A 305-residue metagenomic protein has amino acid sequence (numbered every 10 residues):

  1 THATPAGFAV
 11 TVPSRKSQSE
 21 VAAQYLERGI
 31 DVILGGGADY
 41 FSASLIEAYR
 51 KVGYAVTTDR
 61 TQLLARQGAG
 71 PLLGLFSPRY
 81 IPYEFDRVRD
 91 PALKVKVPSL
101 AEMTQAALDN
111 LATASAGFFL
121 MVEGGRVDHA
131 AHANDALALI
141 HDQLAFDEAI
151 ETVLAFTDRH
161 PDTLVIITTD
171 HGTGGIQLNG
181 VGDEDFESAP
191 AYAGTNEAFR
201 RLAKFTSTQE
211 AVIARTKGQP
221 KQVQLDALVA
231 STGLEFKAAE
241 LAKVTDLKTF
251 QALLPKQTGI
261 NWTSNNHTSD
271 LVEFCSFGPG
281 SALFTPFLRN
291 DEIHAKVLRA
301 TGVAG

Functional and structural regions predicted by a protein language model:
H2-G305: A post-motif C-terminal structural segment
